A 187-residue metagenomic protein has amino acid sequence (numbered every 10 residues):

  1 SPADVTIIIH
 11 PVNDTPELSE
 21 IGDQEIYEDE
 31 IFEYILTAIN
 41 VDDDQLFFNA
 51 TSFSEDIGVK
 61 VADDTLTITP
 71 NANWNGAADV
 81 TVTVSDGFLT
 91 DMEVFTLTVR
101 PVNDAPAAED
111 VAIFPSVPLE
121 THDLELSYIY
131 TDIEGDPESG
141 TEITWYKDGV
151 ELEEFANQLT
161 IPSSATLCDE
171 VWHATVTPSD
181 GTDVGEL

Functional and structural regions predicted by a protein language model:
S1-D14, G22-D104, L119-E186: Acidic, turn/loop-rich segments in luminal/extracellular domains of secretory-pathway and cell-surface proteins
E17-I21, A108-V111: PAS/LOV and related PAS-like sensory modules
E109-L119: Pro/Thr/Ser/Gly-rich low-complexity, intrinsically disordered linker/stalk tracts
